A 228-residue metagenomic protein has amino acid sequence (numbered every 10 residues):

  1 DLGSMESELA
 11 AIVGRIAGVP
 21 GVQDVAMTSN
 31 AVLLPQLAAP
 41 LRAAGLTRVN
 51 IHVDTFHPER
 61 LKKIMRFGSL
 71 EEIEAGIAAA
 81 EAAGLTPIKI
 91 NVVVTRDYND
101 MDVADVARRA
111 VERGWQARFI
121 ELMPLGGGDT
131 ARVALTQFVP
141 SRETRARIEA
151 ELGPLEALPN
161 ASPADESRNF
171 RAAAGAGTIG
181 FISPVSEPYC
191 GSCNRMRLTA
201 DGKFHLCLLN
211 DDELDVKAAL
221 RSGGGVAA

Functional and structural regions predicted by a protein language model:
D1: Active-site groove signature of glycoside hydrolases
M5-I120: Radical SAM/AdoMet-radical enzyme domain recognition
R108-E112, L122-A228: Auxiliary Fe-S-binding modules of radical SAM enzymes
